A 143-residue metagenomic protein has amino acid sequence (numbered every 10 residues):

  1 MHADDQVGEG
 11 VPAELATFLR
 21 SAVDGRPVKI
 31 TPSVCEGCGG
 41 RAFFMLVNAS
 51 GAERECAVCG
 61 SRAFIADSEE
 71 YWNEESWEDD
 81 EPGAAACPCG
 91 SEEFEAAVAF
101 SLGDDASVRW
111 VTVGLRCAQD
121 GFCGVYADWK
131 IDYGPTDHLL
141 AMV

Functional and structural regions predicted by a protein language model:
M1-P32, E69-A86, A127-V143: Short, intrinsically disordered terminal segments enriched in charged and Pro/Gly residues
L19-D24, F43-M45, F94, V113: Generic hydrophobic, helix-prone segments enriched in Leu/Val/Ile
K29-E53, F64-S76, D80-S107: Short recognition patches in nucleic-acid-associated and regulatory proteins
S50-R62, V111-F122: Cysteine-rich micro-motifs
P88-V143: Long, contiguous alpha-helical scaffold regions
